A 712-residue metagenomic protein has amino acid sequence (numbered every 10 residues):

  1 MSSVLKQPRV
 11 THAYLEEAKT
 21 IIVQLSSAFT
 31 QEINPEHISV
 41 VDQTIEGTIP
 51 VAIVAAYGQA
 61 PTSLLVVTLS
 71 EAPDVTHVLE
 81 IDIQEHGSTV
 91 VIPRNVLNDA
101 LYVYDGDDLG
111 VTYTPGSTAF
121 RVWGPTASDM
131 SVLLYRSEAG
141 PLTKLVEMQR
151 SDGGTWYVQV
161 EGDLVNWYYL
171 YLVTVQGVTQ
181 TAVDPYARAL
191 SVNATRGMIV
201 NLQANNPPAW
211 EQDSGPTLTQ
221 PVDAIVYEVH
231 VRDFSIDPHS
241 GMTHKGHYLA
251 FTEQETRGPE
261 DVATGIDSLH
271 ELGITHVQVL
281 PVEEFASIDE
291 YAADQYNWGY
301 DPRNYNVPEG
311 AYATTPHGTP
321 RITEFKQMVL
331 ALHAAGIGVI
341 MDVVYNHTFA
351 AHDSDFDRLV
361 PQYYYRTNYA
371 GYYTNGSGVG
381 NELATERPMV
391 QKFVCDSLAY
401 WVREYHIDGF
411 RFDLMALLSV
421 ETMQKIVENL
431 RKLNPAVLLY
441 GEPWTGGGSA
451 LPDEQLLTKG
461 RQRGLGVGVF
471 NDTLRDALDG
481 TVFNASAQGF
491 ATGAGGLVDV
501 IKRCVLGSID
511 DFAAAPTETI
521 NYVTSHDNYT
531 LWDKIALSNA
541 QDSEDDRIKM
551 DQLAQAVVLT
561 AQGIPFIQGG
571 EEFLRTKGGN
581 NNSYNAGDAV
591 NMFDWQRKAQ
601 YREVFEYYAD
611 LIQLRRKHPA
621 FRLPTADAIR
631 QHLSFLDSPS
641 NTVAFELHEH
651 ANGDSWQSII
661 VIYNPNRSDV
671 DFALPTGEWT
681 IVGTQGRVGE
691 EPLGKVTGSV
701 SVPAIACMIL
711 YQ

Functional and structural regions predicted by a protein language model:
S2-Q7, P61-P115, A119, G140-L142 (+1 more regions): The feature marks proteins involved in alpha-glucan
K19-V23, G116-F120: Structural beta-strand segments of beta-rich domains
S26-A52, S128-R136, T143: Short, surface-exposed alpha-helix to beta-strand junction/turn motifs within ectodomains of secreted and cell-envelope
V122, Y171, V229, V279 (+9 more regions): Conserved, mostly hydrophobic/aromatic
W123, P665-G677: Surface-exposed beta-strand/loop patches in extracellular or lumenal glycoproteins
G124, N166-Y169, L693-Q712: C-terminal beta-strand-rich structural cap/linker in extracellular carbohydrate-active enzymes
G197-A204, V427-L574, G578-Y584, A626 (+4 more regions): Conserved alpha/beta catalytic core and glycan-binding cleft of carbohydrate-active enzymes
R232-Y405, M415-L418, T422-N434, L438 (+1 more regions): Substrate-binding/active-site clefts of carbohydrate-active enzymes
